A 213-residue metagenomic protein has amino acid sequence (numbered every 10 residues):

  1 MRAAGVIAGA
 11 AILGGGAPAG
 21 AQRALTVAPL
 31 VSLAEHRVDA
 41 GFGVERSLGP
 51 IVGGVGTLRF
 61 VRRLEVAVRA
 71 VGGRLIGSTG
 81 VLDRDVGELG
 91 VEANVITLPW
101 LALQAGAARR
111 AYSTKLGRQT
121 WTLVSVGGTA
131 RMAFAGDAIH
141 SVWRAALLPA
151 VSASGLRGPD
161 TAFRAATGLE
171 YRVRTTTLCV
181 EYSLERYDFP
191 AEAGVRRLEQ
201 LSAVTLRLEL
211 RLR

Functional and structural regions predicted by a protein language model:
M1-A24, R213: Cleavable N-terminal export/targeting peptides
P18-T79, A133, G155, E209-R213: Short glycine/proline- and aromatic-enriched beta-strand/turn motifs that initiate or cap beta-hairpins
R23-P29, R62-V68, P99-G106, V124-V126 (+4 more regions): Transmembrane beta-strands of outer-membrane beta-barrel proteins
V31-R37, A70-I76, A107-S113, T122 (+5 more regions): Transmembrane beta-strands of outer-membrane beta-barrel pores
G43-Y112, T177-C179, S183-Y187: Glycine- and aromatic-enriched membrane insertion/assembly motifs of diderm outer-membrane and organelle channel
R46-V52, D83-L89, P99, R118-V124 (+2 more regions): Residues that define the transmembrane beta-barrel architecture of outer-membrane proteins
V52-F60, L89-T97, A107-R109, V126-M132 (+3 more regions): Residues on the lipid-exposed face of transmembrane beta-strands in outer-membrane beta-barrel proteins
W143, G158-R213: Predominantly the C-terminal beta-signal and adjacent terminal strand-loop region of outer-membrane beta-barrel
